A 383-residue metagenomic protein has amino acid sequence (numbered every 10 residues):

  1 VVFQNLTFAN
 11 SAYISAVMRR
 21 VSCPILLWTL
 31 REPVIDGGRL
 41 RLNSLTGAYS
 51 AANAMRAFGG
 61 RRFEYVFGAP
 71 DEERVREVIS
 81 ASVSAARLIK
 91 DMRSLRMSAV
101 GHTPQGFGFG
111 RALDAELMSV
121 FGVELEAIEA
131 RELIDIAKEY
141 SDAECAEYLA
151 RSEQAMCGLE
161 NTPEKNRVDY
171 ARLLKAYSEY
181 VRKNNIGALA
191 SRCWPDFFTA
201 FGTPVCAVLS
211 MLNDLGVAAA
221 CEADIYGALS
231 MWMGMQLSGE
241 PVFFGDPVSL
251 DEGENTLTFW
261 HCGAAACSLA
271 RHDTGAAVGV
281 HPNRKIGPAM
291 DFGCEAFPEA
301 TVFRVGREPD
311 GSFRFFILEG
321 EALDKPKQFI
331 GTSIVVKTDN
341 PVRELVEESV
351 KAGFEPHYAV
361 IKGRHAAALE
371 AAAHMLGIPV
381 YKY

Functional and structural regions predicted by a protein language model:
V1-T7, L26-W28, I186-R192: Periplasmic-binding protein-like
T7-V21, F198-S210, K337-P341: Short Gly/Thr/Asp-enriched flexible loops that form oxyanion-binding sites at enzyme active sites
A9-S11, V34-I35, E72-E73, P104-F107 (+3 more regions): Flexible loop/turn segments at secondary-structure boundaries
S15-N43, A54, R62, S210-I225: Short, acidic/small-residue loops that bind anionic groups at enzyme active sites
T29, V34-L159: Cap/lid and interdomain-hinge subdomains that line or gate substrate/regulatory clefts in soluble alpha/beta enzymes
A150-R151, A155-L237: Long, internal scaffold/assembly segments composed of regular secondary structure
N213-Q328: C-terminal catalytic subdomain
K285-Y383: Extended hydrophobic packing segments that form well-structured cores
